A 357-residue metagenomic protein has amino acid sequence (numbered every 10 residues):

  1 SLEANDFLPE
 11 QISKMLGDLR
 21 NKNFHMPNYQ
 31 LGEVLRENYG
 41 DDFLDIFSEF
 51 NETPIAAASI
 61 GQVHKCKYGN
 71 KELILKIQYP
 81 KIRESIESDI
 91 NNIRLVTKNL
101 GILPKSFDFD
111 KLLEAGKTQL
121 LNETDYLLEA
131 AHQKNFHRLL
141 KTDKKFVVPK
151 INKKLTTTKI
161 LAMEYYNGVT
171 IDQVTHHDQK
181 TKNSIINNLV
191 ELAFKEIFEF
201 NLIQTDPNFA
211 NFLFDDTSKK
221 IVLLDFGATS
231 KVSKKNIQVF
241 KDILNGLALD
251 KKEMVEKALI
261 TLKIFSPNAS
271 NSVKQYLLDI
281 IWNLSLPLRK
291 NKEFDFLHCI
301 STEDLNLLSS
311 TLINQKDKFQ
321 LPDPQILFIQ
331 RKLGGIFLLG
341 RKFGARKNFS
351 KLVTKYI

Functional and structural regions predicted by a protein language model:
S1-F194, N201, F214-K234, K241-N245 (+2 more regions): Broad phosphate/nucleotide-binding scaffolds in NTP-utilizing and phosphate-metabolizing enzymes
E199-F209: Catalytic-loop of the protein kinase fold
